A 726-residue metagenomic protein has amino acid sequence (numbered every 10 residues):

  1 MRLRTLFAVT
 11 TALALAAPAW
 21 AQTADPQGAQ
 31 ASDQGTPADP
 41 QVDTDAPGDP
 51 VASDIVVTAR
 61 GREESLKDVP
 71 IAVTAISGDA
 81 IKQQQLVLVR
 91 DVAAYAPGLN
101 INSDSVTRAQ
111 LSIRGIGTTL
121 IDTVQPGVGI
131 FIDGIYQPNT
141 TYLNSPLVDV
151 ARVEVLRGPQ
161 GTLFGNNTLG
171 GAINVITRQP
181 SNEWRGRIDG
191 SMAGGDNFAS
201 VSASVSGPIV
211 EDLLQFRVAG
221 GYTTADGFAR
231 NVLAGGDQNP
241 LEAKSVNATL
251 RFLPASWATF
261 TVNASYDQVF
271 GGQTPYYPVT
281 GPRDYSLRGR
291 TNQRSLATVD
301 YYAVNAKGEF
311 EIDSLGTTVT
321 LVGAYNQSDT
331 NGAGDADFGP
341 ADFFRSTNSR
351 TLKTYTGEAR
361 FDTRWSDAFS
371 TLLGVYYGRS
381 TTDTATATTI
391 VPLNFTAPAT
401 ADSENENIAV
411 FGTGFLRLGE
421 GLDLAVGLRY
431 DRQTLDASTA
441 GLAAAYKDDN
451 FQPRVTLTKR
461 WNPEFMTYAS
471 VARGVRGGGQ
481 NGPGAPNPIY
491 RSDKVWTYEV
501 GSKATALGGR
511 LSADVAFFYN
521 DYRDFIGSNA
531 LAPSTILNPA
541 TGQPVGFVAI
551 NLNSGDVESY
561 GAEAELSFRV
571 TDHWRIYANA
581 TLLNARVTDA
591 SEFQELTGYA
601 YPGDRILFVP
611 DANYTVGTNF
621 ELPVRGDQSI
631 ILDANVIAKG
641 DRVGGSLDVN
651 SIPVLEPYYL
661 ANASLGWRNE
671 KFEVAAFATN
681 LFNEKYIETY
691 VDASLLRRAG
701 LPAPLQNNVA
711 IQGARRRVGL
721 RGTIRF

Functional and structural regions predicted by a protein language model:
M1-Q84, R90-A96, S206, S256 (+3 more regions): N-terminal Sec signal peptide and the immediately downstream disordered periplasmic leader that contains the TonB box
D45-E183, V500: Acidic, small-polar-rich N-terminal luminal/periplasmic segments of exported/outer-membrane proteins
P126-G127, N139, V148-A151, R157 (+8 more regions): Outer-membrane beta-barrel translocator/receptor signature
S181-W184, S191, S204-Q293, S328-F343 (+2 more regions): Periplasmic-side early beta-strands and strand-to-turn transitions of outer-membrane beta-barrels
I209, N305-E311, G316-D337, R460 (+5 more regions): Membrane-embedded beta-barrel scaffold of Gram-negative outer-membrane proteins
D342-T363, A397, A401-F411, R491 (+6 more regions): Outer membrane beta-barrel strand-and-loop segments of large Gram-negative receptors, especially TonB-dependent
T371-L372, L424, I550-S646, R721-R725: Gram-negative outer-membrane beta-barrel transporters
D521, I637-L647, G666-F726: C-terminal beta-signal and adjacent terminal beta-strands/loops of Gram-negative outer-membrane beta-barrel proteins
